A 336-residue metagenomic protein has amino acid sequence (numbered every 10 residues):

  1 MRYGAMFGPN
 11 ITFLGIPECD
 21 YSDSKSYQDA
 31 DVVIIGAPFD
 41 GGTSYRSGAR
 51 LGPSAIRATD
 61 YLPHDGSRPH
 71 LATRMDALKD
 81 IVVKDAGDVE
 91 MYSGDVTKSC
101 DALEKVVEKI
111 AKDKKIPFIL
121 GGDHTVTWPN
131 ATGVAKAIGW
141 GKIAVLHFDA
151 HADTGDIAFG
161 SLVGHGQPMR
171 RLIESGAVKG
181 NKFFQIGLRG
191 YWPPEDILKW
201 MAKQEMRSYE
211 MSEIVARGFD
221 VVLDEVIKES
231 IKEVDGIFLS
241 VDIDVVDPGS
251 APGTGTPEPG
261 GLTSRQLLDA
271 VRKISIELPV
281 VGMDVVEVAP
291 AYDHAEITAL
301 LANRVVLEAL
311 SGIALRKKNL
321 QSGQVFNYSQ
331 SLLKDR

Functional and structural regions predicted by a protein language model:
R2-R336: Conserved alpha-helical scaffold segments that buttress catalytic/binding sites
